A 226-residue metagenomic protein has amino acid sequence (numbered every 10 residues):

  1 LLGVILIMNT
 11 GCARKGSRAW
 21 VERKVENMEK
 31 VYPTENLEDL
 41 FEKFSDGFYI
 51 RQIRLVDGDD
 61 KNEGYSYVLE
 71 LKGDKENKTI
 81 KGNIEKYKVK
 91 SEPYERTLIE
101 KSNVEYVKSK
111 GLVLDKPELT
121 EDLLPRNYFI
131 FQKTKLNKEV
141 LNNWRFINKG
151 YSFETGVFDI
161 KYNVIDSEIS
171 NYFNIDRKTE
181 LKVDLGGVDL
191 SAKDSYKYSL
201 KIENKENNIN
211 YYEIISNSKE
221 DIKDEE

Functional and structural regions predicted by a protein language model:
M8-D57: N-terminal leader/targeting segments and the immediate start of mature chains
S45-R51, T79, E154-K161, S195-K197: Short, hydrophobic/aromatic-rich segments at coil-to-beta transitions
R51-G58, E85-Y87, K161-I169, S199-K201: Generic short beta-strand segments
L55-N62, E92-E95, S167-D176, E206-I209: Flexible, membrane-facing loop/turn or short amphipathic-helix motifs that contact lipid bilayers or gate lipid-binding
E70-P125: An acidic-aromatic
S102-E154: Flexible, processing/modification-adjacent segments and terminal tails in exported/periplasmic/extracellular proteins
L136-V188: Extended beta-strand-rich segments in extracellular/periplasmic secretory proteins, especially within noncatalytic
T179-E226: Acidic, serine/threonine-rich low-complexity disordered tracts
